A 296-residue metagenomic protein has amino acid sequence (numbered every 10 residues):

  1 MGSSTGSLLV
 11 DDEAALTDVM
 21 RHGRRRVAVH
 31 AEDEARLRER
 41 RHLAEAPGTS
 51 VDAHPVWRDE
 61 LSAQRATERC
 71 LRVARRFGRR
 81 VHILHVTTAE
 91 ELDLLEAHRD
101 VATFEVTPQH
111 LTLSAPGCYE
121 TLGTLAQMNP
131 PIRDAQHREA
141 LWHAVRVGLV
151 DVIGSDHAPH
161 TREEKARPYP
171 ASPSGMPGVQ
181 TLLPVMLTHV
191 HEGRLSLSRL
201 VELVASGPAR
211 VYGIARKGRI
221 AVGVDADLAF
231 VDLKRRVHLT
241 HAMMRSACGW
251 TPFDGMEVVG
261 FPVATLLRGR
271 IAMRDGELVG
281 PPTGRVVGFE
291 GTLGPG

Functional and structural regions predicted by a protein language model:
G2, G6-I153: Histidine/acidic residue-rich metal-binding segments in metalloenzymes
E32, T87, T107, A158 (+3 more regions): Anionic group-transfer/hydrolysis microenvironments
L37, L92, T112, E163 (+3 more regions): Active-site-proximal flexible loops/turns
G48-G78, R146-I153, A158-K234: His/Asp/Glu-enriched, well-ordered alpha-helical/loop segment that forms or immediately abuts the divalent-metal
R80-I83, Q127-R133, L187-E192, Y212-G213 (+1 more regions): Short, well-ordered beta-strand elements within core beta-sheets of diverse protein domains
P168-A171, V222-G288: C-terminal cap of metal-dependent C-N hydrolases
T188, H241, P295: Acidic/His-rich, metal-assisted hydrolase cores and their charged scaffolds
V286-G296: Short, solvent-exposed cationic patches
